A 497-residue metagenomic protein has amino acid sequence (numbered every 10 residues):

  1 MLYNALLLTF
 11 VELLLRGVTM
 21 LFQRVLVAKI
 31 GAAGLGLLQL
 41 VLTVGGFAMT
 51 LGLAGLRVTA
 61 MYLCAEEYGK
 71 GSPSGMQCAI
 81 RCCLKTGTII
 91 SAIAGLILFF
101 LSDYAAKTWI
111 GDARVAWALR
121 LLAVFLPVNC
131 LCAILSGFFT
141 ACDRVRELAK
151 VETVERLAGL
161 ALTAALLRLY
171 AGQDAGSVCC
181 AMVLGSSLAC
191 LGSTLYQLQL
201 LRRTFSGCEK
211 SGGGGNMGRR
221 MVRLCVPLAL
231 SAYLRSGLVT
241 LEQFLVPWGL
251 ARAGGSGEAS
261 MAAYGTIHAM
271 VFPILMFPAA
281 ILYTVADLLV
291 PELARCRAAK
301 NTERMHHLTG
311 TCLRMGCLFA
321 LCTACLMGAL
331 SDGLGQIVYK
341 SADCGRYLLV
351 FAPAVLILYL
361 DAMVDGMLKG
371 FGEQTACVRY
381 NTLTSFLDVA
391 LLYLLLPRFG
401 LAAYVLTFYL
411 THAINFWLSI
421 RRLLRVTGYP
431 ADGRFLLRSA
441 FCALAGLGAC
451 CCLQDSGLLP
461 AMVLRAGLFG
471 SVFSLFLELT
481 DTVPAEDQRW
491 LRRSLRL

Functional and structural regions predicted by a protein language model:
M1-M61, G95, F99, F125-L126 (+2 more regions): Signature of the first transmembrane helix
M1-V18, S74-R81, G213-R235, D487-L497: N-terminal membrane topogenesis motif
L15, A54-M61, L121-T140, L148-R156 (+6 more regions): Short runs within selected transmembrane alpha-helices of multi-pass transporters and secretion channels
L26-F47, A175, C179-C180, R219-L224 (+3 more regions): Interfacial/gating helices of multi-pass transporter permease domains
A54-G69, L275-K300: Helix-loop junctions and terminal segments of transmembrane helices in multi-pass membrane transport/translocation
G87, S91-Y233, G237: Hydrophobic transmembrane helix module of multi-pass membrane transport proteins
D103-L122, L326-L358: Interfacial segments at transmembrane-helix termini and the short loops linking adjacent helices
C452-L497: Membrane-proximal transmembrane or re-entrant/amphipathic helices at the cytosolic face
